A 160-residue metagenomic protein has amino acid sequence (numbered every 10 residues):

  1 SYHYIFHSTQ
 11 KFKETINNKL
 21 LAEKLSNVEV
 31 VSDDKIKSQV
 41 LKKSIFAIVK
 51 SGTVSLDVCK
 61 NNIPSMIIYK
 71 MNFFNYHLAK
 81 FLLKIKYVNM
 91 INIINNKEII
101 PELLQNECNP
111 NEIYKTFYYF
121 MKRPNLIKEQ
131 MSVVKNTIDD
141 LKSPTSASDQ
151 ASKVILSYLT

Functional and structural regions predicted by a protein language model:
S1-T160: Nucleotide-activated sugar donor-binding and catalytic core shared by glycosyltransferases and related lipid-linked
